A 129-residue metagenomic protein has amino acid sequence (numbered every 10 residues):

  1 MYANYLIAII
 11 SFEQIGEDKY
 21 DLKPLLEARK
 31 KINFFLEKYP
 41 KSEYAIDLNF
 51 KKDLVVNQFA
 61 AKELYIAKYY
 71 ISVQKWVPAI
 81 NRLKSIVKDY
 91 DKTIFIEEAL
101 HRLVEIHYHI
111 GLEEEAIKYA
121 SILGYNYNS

Functional and structural regions predicted by a protein language model:
M1-S129: Acidic, polar-rich low-complexity tracts and alpha-helical solenoid repeat scaffolds
